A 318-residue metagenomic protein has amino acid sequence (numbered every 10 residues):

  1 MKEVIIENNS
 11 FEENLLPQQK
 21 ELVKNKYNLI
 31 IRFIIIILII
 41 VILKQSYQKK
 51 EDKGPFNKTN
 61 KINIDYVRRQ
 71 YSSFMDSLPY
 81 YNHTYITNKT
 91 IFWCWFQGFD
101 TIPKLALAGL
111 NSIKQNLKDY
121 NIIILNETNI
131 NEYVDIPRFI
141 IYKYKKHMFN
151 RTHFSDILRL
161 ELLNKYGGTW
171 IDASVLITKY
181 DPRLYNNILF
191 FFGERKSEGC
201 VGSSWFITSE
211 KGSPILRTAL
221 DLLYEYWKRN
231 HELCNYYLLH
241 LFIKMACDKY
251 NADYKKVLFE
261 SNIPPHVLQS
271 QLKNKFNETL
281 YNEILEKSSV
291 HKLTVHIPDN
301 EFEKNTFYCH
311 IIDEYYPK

Functional and structural regions predicted by a protein language model:
K2-S155, A173-K318: Glycosyltransferase-associated regions of secretory-pathway enzymes, highlighting luminal stem/catalytic domains
D156-G168: Small-residue hinge/turn detector
